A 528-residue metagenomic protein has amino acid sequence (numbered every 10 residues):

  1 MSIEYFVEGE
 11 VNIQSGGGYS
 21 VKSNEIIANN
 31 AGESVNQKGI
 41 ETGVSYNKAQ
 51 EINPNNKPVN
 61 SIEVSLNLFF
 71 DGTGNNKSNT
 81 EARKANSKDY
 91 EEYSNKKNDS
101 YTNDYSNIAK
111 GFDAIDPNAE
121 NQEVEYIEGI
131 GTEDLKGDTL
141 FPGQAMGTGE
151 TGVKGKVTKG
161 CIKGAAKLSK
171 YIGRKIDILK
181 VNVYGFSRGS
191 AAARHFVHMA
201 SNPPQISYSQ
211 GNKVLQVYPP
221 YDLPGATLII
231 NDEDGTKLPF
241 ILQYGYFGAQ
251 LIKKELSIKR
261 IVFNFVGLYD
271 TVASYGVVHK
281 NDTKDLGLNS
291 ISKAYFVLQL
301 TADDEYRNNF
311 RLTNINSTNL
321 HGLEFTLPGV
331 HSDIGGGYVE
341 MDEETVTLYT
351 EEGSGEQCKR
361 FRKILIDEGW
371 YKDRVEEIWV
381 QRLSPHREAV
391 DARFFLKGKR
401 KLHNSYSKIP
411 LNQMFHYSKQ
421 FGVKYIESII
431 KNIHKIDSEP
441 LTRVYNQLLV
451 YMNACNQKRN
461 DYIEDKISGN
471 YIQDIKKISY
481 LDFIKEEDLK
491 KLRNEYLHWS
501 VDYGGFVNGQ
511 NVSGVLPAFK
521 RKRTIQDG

Functional and structural regions predicted by a protein language model:
M1-P58: Right-handed beta-helix
E51-G528: Active-site- or binding-pocket-proximal scaffold segments within functional domains
